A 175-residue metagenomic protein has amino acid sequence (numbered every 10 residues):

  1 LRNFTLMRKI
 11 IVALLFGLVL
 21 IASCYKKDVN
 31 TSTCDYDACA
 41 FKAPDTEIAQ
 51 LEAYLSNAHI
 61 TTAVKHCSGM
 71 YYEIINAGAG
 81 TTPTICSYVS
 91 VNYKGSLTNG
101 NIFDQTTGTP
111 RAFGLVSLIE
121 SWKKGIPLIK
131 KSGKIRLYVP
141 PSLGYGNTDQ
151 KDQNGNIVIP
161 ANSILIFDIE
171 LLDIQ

Functional and structural regions predicted by a protein language model:
L1-C24: Sec-dependent bacterial lipoprotein signal peptides
I11, C24-Q175: Cross-family detector of peptidyl-prolyl cis-trans isomerase
